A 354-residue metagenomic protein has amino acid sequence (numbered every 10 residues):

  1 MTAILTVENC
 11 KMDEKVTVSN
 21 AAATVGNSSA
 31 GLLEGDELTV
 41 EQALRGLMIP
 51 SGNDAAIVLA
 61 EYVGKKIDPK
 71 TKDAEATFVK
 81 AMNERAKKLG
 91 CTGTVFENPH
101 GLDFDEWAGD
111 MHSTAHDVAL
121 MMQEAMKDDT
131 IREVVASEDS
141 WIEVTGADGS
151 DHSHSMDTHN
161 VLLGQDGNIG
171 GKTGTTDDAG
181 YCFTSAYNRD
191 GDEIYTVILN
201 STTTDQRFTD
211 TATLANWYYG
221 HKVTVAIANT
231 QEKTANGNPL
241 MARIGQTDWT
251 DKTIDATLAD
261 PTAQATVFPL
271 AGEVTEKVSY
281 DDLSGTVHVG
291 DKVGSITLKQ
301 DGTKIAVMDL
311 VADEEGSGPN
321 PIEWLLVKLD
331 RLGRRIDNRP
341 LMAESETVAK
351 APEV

Functional and structural regions predicted by a protein language model:
M1-H116, A125-D129: Active-site-adjacent loops and short helices of periplasmic peptidoglycan-processing enzymes
T92, G109-V354: Domain-terminus/edge residues, biased toward the C-terminal soluble/receptor-binding domains of extracytoplasmic
